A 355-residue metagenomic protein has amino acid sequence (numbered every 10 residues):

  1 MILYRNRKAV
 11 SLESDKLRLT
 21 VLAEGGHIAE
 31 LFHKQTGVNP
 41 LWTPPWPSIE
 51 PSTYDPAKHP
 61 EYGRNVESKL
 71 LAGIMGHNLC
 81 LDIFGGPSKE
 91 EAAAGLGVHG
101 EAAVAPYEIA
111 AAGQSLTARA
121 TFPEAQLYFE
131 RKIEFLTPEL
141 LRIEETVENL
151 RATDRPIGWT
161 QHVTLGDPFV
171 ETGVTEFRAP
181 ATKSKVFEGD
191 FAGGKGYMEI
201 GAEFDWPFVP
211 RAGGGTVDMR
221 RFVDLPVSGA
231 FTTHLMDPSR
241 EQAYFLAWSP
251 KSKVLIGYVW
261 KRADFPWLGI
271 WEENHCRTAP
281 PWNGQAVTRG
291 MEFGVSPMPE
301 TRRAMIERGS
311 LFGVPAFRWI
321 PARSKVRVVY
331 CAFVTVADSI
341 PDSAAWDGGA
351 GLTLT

Functional and structural regions predicted by a protein language model:
M1-R142, T153-T355: Surface-exposed acidic/polar loop and edge beta-strand patches at domain peripheries
T146-R151: Asparagine-centered strand-capping/turn motif at beta-strand->loop junctions
